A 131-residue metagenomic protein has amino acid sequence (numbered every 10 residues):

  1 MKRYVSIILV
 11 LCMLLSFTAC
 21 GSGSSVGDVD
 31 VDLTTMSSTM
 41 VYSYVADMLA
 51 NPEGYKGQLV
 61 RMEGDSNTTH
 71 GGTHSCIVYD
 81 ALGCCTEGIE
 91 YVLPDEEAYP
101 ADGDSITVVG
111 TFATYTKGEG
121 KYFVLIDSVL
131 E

Functional and structural regions predicted by a protein language model:
M1-Y4: Positively charged n-region of N-terminal signal peptides that target proteins for export
S6-L14: Hydrophobic helical h-region of N-terminal Sec-dependent signal peptides in bacterial secretory/periplasmic proteins
L15-A19: C-terminal motif of bacterial Sec signal peptides marking the signal peptidase cleavage site
C20-E131: OB-fold and OB-like single-stranded nucleic-acid-recognition modules and their adjacent interaction interfaces
